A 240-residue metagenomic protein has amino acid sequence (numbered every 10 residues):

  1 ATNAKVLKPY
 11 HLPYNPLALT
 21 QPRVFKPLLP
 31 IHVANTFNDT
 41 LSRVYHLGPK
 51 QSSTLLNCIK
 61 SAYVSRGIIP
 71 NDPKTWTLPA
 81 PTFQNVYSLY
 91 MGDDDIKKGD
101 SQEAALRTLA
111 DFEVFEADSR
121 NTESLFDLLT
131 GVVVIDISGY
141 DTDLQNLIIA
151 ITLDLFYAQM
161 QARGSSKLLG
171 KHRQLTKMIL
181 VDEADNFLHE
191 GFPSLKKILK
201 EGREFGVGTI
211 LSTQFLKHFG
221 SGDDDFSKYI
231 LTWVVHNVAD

Functional and structural regions predicted by a protein language model:
A1-V207, G220: P-loop NTPase motor domains
K196-D240: Conserved ATP-driven motor cores of ASCE-family P-loop NTPases powering translocation/secretion/packaging/pilus
